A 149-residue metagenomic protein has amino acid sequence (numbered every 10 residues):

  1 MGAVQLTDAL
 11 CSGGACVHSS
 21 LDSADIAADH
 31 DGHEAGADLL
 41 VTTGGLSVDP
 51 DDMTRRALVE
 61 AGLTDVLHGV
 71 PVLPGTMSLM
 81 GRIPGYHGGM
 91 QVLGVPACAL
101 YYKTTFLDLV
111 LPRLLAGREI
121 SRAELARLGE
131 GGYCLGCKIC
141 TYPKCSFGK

Functional and structural regions predicted by a protein language model:
M1-G148: Short glycine/threonine-rich loop/turn motifs
